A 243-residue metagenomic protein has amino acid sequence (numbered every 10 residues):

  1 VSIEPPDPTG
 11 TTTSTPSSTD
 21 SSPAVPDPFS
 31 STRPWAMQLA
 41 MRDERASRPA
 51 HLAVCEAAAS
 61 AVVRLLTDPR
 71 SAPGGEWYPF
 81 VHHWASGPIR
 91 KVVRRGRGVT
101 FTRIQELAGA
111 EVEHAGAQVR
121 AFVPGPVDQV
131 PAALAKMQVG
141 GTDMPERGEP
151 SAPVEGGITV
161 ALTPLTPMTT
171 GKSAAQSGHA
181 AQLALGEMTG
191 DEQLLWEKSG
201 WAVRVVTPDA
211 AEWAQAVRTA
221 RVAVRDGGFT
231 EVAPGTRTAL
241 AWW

Functional and structural regions predicted by a protein language model:
V1-V203, P208-A211, A216-V217, R221-W243: Positively charged, small/polar-rich N-terminal and surface patches that mediate targeting and assembly and bind
